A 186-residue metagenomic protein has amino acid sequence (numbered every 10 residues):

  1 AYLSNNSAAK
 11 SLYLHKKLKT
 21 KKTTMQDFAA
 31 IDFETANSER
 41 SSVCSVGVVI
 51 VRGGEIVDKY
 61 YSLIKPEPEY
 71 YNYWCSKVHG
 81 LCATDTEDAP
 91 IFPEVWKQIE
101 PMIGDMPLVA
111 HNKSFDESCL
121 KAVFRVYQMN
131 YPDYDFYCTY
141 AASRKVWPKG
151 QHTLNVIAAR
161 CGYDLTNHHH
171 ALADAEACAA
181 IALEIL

Functional and structural regions predicted by a protein language model:
Y2-D27: N-terminal accessory regions of nucleic-acid-interacting proteins
K19-D133, P148-H169: Conserved non-catalytic scaffold segment of RNase H-like nuclease domains
T35-N37, A141, A177: Short, glycine/acidic-enriched loop or turn micro-motifs at the edges of active sites
N130-S143: Conserved beta-strand -> loop -> alpha-helix junction used to position metal-binding or nucleic-acid-contacting
R144, A159, A180-L183: A broadly conserved amphipathic alpha-helix scaffold signal in soluble, globular proteins
H170-L183: Acidic, divalent-metal-coordinating active-site segment for phosphoryl/phosphodiester hydrolysis, typified by short
